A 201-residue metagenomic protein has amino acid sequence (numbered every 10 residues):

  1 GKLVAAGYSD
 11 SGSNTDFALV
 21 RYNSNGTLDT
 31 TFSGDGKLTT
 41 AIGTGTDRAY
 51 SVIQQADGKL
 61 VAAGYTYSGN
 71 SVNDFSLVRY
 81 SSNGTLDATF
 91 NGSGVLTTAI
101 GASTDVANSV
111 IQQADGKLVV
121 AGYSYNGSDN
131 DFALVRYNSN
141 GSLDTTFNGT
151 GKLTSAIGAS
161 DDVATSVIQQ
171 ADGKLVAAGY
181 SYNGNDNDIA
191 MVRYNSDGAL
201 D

Functional and structural regions predicted by a protein language model:
G1-D201: Extracytoplasmic mature domains of secreted or surface-exposed proteins
